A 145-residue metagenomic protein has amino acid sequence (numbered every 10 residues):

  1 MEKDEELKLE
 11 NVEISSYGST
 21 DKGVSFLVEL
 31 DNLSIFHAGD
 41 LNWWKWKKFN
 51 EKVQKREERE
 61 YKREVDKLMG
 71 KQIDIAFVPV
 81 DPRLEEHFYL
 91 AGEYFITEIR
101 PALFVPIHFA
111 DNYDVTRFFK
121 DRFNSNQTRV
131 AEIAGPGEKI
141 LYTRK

Functional and structural regions predicted by a protein language model:
M1-E5, F88-K145: Binuclear metal-ion centers of metallo-dependent hydrolases, dominated by the metallo-beta-lactamase
M1-Q72, G135-K145: Core dinuclear metal-dependent hydrolase active-site scaffold
S19, R83-E86: Active-site glycine- and acidic-residue-rich loops that bind and position anionic ligands or nucleotide-like cofactors
N42, P79-R83, H108-A110: Catalytic metal-binding/acid-base residues of hydrolase active sites
W46, E85, D114: Conserved protein kinase catalytic core
Y61-D66, E85-Y94: A short, acidic, amphipathic alpha-helical segment used as a generic capping/interface helix at domain edges
D74-F77, A102: Conserved acidic residues
